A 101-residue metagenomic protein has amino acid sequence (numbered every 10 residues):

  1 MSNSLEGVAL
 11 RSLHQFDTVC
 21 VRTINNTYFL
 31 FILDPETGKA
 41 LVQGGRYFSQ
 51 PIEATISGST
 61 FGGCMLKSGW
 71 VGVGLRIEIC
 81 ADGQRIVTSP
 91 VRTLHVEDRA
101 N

Functional and structural regions predicted by a protein language model:
M1-S12: Low-complexity, intrinsically disordered regions in eukaryotic regulatory proteins and secreted peptide precursors
S4-E6, G45-N101: Low-complexity intrinsically disordered segments
L13-D17: Short "repeat-start/strand-capping" segments in structured domains, especially the N-termini of parallel beta-helix
V19-T23: A short beta-strand micro-motif
I24-E36: Short, solvent-exposed loop/hinge segments that bridge or flank secondary-structure elements
P35-Y47: Short, surface-exposed, low-complexity cationic segments
